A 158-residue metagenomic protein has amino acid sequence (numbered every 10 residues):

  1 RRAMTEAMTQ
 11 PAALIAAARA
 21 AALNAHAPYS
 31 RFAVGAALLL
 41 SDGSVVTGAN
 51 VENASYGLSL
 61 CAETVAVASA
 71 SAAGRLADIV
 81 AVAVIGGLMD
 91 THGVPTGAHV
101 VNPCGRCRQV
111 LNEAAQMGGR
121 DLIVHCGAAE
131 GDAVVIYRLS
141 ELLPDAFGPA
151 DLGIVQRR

Functional and structural regions predicted by a protein language model:
R1-R2: Basic polycationic patches enriched in arginine
T5-N24, A68, A77-R158: C-terminal binding/interaction regions
A27-S30: Short loop/turn motifs at secondary-structure junctions and domain boundaries
A33-L40: Short beta-strand scaffold segments in enzyme catalytic cores
L39, A68-R75: Alpha-helix C-terminal capping segments
S41-D42, G131: Short strand-coil-strand connectors
N50-T64: Compact, glycine-rich, soluble single-domain proteins
